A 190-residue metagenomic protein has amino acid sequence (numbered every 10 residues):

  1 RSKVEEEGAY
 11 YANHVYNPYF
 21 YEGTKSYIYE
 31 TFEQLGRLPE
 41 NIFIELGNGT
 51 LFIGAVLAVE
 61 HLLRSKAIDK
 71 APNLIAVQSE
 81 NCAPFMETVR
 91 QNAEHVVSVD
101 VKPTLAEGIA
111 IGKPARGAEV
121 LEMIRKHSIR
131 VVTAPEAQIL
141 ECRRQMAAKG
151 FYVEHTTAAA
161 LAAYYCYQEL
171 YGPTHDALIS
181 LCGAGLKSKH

Functional and structural regions predicted by a protein language model:
R1, G23-K25, I53-A58, P84-R90 (+1 more regions): Short acidic, glycine/serine/threonine-rich loops at helix termini
R1-A9, H61-H155: Active-site/ligand-binding loops adjacent to catalytic centers
V4-K66, L140, R144-M146: Active-site/ligand-binding-proximal alpha/beta "capping" segment
Y16-N17, L46-T50, L57, V77-A83 (+5 more regions): Glycine-rich beta-alpha junction loops
Q34-L38, L63-R64, A115-G117, R130 (+2 more regions): Short helix-capping/linker segments at secondary-structure and domain boundaries
D69, V96-D100, M123, A158-H190: Phosphate-binding loop/pocket of nucleotide- and phosphate-handling active sites
